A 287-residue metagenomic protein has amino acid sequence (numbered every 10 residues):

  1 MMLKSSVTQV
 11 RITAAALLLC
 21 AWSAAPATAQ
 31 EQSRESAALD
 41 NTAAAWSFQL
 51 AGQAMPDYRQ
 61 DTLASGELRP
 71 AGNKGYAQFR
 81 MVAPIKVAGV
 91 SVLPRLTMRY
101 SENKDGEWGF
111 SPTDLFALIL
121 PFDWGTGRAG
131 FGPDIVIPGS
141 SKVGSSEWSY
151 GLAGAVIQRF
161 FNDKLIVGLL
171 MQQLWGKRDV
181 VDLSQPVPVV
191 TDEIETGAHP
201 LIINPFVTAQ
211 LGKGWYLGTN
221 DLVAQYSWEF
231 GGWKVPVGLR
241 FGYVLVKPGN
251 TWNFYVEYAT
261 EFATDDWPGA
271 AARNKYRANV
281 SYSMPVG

Functional and structural regions predicted by a protein language model:
M1-L39, G287: Cleavable N-terminal export/targeting peptides
A29-G287: Transmembrane beta-barrel domains of Gram-negative outer membranes and organellar outer membranes
